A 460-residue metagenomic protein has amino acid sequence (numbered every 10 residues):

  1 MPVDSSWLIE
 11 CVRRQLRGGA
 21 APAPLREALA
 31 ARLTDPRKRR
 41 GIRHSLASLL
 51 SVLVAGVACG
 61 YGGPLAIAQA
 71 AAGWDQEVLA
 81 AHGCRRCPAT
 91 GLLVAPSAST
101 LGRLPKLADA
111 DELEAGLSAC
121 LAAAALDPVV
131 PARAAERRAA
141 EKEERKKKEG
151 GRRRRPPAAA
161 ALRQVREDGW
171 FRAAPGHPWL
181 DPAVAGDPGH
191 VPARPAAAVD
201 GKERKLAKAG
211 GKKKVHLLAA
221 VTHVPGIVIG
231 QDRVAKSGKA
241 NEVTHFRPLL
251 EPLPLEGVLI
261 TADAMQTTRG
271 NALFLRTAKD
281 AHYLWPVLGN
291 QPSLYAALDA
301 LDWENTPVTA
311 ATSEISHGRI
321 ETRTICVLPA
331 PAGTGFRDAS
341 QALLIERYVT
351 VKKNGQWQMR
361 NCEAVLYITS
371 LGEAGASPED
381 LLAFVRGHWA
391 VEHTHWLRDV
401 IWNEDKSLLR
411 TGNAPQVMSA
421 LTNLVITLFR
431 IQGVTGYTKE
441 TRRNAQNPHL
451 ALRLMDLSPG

Functional and structural regions predicted by a protein language model:
M1-A198, V221-Q231, R247, E251 (+1 more regions): Dynamic "connector" segments at or just before major functional cores
K38-S48, W357-N361, L409-V417: Structural motif
V52, I67, S97, L101 (+9 more regions): Short, conserved catalytic/metal-binding motifs centered on acidic residues
L180-A185, N241-L259, R269-T277: Short, basic/hydrophobic alpha-helical segments
A207-G257: Electropositive, glycine- and tryptophan-enriched low-complexity nucleic-acid-binding patches
K214-H216, R269-L288: A short alpha/beta connector and helix-capping loop motif
H282-R386: An anionic, glycine-rich sequence signature occurring as long contiguous blocks
A383-F384, H388-G460: Basic, amphipathic alpha-helical segments enriched in Lys/Arg and hydrophobic/aromatic residues
